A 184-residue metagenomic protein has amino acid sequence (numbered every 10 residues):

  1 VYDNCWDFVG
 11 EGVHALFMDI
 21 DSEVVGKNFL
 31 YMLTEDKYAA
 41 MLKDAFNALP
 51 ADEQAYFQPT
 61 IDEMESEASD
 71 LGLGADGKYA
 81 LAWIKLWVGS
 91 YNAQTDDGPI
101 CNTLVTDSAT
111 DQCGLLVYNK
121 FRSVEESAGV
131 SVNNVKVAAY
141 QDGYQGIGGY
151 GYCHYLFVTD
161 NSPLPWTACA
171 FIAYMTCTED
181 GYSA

Functional and structural regions predicted by a protein language model:
V1, D19-D21, Y118-N119, Q141-D142 (+1 more regions): Short, flexible loop/turn elements at secondary-structure junctions
V1-F17: A conserved helix-loop-strand patch within extracytoplasmic ligand-binding domains of the periplasmic binding
Y2, E35-D44, S162-A168: Short helix-loop capping/hinge motifs at secondary-structure junctions, enriched in acidic/polar residues
G12, S183-A184: C-terminal structured domain segments
F17, S22-V137: Ligand-binding pocket segment of bilobal, Venus flytrap-like solute-binding proteins
P99, T110-Q112, A128-S183: Extracytoplasmic/periplasmic substrate-recognition and gating elements
